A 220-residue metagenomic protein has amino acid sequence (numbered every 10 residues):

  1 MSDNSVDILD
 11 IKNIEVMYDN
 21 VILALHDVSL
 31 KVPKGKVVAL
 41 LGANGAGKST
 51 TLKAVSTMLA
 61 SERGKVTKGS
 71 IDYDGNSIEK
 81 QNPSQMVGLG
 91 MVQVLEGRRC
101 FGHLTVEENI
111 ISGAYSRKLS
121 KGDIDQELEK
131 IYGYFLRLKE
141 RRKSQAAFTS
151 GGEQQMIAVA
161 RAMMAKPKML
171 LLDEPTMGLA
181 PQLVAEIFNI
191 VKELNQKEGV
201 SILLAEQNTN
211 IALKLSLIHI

Functional and structural regions predicted by a protein language model:
D19-N20, V38, L59-E62, V106-D123 (+1 more regions): ABC-type ATPase nucleotide-binding domains, specifically the catalytic core motifs of the NBD
L41-A43: The feature captures the beta-strand-to-loop junction immediately N-terminal to the Walker
V66-N76, L89, D123-L128: Conserved ABC transporter NBD signature motif
L104, F148-T149, A162-M163: ABC ATPase signature
M164-K168: A short, proline-enriched helix->beta-strand linker immediately N-terminal to the Walker B motif in ABC-type P-loop
A185-G199: Helical segment within the ABC ATPase nucleotide-binding domain
I218-I220: Conserved small/polar residues in nucleotide/adenosyl-binding loops
